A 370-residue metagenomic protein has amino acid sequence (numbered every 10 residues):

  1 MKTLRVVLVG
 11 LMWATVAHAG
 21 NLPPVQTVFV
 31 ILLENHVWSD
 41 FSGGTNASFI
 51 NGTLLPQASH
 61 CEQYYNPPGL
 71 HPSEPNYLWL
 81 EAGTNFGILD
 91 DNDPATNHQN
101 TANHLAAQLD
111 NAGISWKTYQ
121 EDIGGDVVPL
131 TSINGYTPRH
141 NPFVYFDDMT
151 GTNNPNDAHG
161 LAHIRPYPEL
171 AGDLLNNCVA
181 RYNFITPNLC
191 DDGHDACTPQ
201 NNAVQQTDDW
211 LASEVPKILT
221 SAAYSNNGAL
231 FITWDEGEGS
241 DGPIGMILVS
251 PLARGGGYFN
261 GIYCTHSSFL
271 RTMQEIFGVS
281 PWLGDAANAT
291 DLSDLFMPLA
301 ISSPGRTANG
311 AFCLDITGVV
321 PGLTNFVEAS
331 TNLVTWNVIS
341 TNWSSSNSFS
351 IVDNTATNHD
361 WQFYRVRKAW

Functional and structural regions predicted by a protein language model:
M1-R5: Positively charged n-region of N-terminal signal peptides that target proteins for export
V6-T15: Bacterial N-terminal signal peptides
G10, N21, H71, N176 (+6 more regions): Sterically constrained small-residue positions within well-ordered secondary structures of folded domains
A17-A19, V327: Short, threonine-centered small-residue motifs that mark membrane-proximal processing/anchoring sites and TM-junction
A19-A300: N-terminal pro-sequences and low-complexity stem/linker regions of secreted or lumenal proteins
P298-W370: Short, composition-biased motifs enriched in small/polar/acidic residues
